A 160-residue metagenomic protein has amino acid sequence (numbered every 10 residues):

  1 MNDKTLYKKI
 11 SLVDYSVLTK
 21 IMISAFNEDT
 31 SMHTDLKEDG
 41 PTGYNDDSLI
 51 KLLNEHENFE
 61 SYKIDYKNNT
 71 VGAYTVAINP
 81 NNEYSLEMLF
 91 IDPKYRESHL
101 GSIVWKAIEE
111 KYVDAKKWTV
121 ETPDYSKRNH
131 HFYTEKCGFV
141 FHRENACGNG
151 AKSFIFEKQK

Functional and structural regions predicted by a protein language model:
L6-K20, D29: A short beta-loop-alpha structural element at the N-terminal edge of CoA-dependent acyl/N-acetyltransferase catalytic
F26-I50: Conserved GNAT-fold acetyl-CoA-binding loop/helix
Y44-K63, G72: A short helix-loop-beta-strand connector motif used in the catalytic cores of GNAT acetyltransferases and, in some
S61-K63, N69-I78, S85-F90: Conserved beta-strand in the GNAT
L89-R96, T122-D124: A short, internal acetyl-CoA/4′-phosphopantetheine-binding micro-motif in the GNAT/acyltransferase core
I91, E97-E110, E135: Conserved acetyl-CoA-binding loop-helix of GNAT-fold acetyltransferases
K111-D124: Conserved GNAT acetyl-CoA-binding A-motif
Y133-T134, F139: Conserved active-site tyrosine of GNAT-family acetyltransferases
